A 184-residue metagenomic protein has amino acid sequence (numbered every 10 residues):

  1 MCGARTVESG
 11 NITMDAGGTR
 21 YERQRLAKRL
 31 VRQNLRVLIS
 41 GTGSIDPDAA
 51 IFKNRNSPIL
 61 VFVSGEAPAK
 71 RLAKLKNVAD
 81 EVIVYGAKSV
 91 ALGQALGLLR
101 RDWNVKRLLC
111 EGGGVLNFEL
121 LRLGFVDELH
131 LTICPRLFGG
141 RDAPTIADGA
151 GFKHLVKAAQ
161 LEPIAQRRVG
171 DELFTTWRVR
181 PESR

Functional and structural regions predicted by a protein language model:
M1-R184: Enzymes that bind and transform nitrogen-containing heteroaromatic metabolites
